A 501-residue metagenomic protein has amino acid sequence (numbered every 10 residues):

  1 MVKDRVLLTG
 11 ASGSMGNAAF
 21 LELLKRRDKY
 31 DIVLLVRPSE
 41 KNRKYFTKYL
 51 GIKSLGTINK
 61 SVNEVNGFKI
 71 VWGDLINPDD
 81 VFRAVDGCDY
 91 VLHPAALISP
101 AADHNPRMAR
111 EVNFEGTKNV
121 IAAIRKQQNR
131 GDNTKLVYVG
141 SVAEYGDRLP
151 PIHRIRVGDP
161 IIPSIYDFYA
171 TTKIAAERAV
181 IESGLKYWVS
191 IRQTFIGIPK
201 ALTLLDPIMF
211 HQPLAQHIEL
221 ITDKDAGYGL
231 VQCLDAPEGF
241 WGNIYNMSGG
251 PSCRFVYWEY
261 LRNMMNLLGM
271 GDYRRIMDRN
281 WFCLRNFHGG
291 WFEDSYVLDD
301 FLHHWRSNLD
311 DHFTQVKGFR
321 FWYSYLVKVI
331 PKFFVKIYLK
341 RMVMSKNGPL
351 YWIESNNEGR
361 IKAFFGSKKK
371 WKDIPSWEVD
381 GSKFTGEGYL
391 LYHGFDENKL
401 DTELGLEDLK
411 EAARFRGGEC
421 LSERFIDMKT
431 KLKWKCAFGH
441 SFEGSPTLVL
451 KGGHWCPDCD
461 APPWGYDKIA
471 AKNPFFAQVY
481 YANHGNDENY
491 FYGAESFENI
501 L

Functional and structural regions predicted by a protein language model:
D4-R26: N-terminal Rossmann NAD(P)H-binding glycine-rich loop of SDR-like oxidoreductase domains
S61-E115: NAD(P)H-binding glycine-rich loop region in Rossmannoid oxidoreductase-like domains and their noncatalytic homologs
I76, H104, M108-N119, P163 (+3 more regions): Glycine-rich NAD(P)-binding loop of the Rossmann-fold in SDR/ketoreductase-type enzymes
L97, K118-Y166, V189: Conserved Rossmann-fold NAD(P)-dependent oxidoreductase catalytic core, especially the SDR/UDP-sugar
E111, E144-W188, H211-A215: Catalytic helix-loop patch of NAD(P)-dependent Rossmann-fold dehydrogenases
H211-D235, G242-N243: Substrate-positioning beta->alpha
G229-Y296, D300-Y389: Mid/C-terminal beta-alpha module of Rossmann-like enzyme folds, strongest in SDR-family dehydrogenases/epimerases
D373-L501: Functional cation/ligand-contacting sites centered on basic and imidazole/sulfhydryl donors
